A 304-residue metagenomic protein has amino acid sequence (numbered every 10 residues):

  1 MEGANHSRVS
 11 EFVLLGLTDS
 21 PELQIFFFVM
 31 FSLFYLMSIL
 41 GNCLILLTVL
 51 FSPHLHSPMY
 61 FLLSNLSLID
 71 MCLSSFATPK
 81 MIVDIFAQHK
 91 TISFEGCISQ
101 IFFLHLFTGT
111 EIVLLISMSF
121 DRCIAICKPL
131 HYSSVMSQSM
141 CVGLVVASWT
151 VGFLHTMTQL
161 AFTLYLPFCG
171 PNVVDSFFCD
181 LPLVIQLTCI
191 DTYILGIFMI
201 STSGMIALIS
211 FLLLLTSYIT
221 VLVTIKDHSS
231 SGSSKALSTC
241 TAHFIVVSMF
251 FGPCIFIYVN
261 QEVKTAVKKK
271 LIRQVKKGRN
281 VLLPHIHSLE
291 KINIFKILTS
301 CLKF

Functional and structural regions predicted by a protein language model:
M1-F304: Transmembrane helical core of 7TM receptor-like proteins
